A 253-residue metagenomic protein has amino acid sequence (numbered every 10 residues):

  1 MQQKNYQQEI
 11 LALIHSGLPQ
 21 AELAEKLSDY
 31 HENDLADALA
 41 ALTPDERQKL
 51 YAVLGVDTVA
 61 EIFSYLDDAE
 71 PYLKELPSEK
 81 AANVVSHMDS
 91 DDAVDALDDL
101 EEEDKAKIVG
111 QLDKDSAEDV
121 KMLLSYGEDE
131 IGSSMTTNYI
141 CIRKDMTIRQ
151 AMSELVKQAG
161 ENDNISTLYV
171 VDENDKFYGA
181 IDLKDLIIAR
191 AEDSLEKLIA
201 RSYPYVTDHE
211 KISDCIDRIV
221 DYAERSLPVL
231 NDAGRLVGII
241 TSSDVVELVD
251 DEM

Functional and structural regions predicted by a protein language model:
M1-M253: Hydrophobic packing positions in regular secondary-structure scaffolds
